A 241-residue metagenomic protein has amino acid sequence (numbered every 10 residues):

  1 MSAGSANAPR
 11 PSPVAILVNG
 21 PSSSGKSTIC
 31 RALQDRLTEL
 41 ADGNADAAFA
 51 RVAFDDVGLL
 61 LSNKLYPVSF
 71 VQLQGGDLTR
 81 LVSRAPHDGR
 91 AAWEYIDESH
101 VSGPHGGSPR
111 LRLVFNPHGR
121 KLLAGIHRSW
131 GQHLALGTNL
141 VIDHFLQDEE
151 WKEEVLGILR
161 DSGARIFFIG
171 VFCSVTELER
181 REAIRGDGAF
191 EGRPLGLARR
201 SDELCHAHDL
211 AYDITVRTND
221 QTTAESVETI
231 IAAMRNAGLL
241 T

Functional and structural regions predicted by a protein language model:
A6-P13: Phosphate-binding P-loop
V18: Hydrophobic anchor at the beta1->P-loop junction of P-loop NTPases
P21: P-loop (Walker A) phosphate-binding loop of NTP-binding proteins
S24: ATP-binding Walker
S27: Walker A/P-loop
Q34-K121, G125: Conserved substrate/cofactor phosphate-moiety recognition/catalytic segment in nucleotide-dependent phosphotransferases
E94-S162: Glycine-rich phosphate-binding loop used to anchor ATP phosphates in small-molecule kinases, encompassing both
F172-V175, R180-T229, N236-T241: Small-molecule kinase domains that catalyze NTP-dependent phosphoryl transfer to phosphate-bearing small molecules
